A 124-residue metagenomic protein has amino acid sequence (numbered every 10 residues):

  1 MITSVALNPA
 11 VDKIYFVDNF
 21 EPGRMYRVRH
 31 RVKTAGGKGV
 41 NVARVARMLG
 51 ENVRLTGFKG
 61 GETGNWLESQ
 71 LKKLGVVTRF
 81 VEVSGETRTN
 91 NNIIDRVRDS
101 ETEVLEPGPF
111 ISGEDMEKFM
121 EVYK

Functional and structural regions predicted by a protein language model:
M1-T56, N65-W66: Glycine-rich phosphate/adenosyl-contacting loop at the front of the ribokinase-like
M48-K124: Conserved N-terminal subdomain of the carbohydrate kinase-like
